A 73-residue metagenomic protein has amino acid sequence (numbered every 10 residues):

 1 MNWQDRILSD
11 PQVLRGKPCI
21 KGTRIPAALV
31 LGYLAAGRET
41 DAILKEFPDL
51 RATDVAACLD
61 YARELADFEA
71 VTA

Functional and structural regions predicted by a protein language model:
M1-R15: Basic, low-complexity segments
I25-L29, Y33-A73: Long, charge-rich, low-complexity alpha-helical segments
